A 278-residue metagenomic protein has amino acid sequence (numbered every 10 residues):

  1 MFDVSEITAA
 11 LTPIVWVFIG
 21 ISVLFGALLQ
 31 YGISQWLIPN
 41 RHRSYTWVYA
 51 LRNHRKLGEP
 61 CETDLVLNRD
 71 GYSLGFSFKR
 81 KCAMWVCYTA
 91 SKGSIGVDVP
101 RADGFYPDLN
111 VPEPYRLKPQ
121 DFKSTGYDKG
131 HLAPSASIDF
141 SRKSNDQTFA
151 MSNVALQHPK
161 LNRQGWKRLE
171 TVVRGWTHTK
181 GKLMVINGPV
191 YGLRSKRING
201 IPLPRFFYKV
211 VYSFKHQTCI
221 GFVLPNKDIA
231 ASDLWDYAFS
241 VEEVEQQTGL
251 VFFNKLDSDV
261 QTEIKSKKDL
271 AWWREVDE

Functional and structural regions predicted by a protein language model:
F2-E278: Domain-level detector for secreted/extracellular nuclease and nuclease-toxin modules, and for the ENPP-like C-terminal
